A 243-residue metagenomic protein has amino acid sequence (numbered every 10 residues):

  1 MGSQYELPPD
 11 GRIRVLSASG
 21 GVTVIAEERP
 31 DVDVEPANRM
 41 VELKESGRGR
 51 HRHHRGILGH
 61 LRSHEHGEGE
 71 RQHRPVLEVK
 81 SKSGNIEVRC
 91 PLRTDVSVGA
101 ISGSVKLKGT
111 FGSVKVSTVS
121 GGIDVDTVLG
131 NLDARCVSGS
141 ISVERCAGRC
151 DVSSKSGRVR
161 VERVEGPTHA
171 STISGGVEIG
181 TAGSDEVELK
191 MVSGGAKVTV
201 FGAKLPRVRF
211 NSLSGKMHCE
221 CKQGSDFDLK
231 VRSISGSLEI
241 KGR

Functional and structural regions predicted by a protein language model:
M1-T118, D124-R135, S142-S153, R160-H169 (+2 more regions): Acidic (Asp/Glu) and glycine-rich low-complexity loops/linkers that are typically intrinsically disordered
